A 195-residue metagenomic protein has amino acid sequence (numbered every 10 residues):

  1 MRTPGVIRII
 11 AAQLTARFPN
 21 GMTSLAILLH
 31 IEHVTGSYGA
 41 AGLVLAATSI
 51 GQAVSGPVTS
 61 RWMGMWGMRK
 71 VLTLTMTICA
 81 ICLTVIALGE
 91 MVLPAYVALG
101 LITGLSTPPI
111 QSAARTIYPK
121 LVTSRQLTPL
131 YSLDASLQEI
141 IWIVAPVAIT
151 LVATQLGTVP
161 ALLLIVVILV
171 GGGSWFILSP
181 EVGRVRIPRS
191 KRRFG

Functional and structural regions predicted by a protein language model:
M1-A53: Helix-loop boundary and gating motifs at the non-cytosolic
L29, V144-I165: Transmembrane alpha-helix termini and helix-breaking/packing motifs in multi-pass membrane transporters
S49-P57, W142-I143: Residue-level signature of mid-helix packing/kink "hotspots" within the transmembrane helices of 12-pass Major
V54-M68, A153: Helix-to-loop junctions at the C-terminal end of transmembrane segments in multipass secondary transporters
K70-V85, L163-V167: Structural signature of the two symmetry-related core transmembrane helices
A87-G100: Helix-loop junctions at membrane interfaces in 12-TM secondary transporters
L99-I140: Cytoplasmic helix-loop-helix junction between adjacent transmembrane helices in 12-TM secondary transporters
I110, V167-S190: C-terminal membrane-cytosol helix-exit motif in multi-pass small-molecule transporters
